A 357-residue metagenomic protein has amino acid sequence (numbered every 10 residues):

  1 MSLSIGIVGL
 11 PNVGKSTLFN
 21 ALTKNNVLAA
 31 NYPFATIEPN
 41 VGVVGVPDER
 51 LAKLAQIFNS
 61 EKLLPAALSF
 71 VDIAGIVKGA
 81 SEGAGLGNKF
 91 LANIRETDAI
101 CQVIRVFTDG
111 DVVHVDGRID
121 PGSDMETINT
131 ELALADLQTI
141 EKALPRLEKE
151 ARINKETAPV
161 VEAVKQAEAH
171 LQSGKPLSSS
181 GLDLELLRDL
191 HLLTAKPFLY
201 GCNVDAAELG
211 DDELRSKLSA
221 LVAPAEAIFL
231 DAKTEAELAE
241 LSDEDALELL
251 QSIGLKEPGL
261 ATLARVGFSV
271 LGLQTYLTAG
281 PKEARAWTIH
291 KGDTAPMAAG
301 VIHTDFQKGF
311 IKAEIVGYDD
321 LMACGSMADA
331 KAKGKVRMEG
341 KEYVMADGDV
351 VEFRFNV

Functional and structural regions predicted by a protein language model:
M1-A84, N88-D111: Conserved G1/Walker A P-loop phosphate-binding module
S2-V8, V13, F19, R146-V344 (+1 more regions): C-terminal-of-GTPase-core extension/linker across diverse P-loop GTPases
L22-Y32, P39-V41, V46-E49, K53 (+14 more regions): Residue-level signal for pocket-adjacent positions within structured domains
K24, Q56, A92, E96 (+4 more regions): Short, intrinsically disordered, mixed-charge
F34, D48-L51, L64-F70, A84-T97 (+8 more regions): Amphipathic alpha-helical transducer elements in NTP-driven molecular machines
T36, L86-G87, G117-D120, S216-S219: Glycine-rich, phosphate-binding/catalytic loops in enzymes
G42-P47, A74-A84, R95-T157, H170-L182 (+1 more regions): Conserved Switch II/interswitch segment of TRAFAC-class P-loop GTPases
I94, M345-A346: Short, well-ordered loop/turn sites that connect or cap secondary structure elements
